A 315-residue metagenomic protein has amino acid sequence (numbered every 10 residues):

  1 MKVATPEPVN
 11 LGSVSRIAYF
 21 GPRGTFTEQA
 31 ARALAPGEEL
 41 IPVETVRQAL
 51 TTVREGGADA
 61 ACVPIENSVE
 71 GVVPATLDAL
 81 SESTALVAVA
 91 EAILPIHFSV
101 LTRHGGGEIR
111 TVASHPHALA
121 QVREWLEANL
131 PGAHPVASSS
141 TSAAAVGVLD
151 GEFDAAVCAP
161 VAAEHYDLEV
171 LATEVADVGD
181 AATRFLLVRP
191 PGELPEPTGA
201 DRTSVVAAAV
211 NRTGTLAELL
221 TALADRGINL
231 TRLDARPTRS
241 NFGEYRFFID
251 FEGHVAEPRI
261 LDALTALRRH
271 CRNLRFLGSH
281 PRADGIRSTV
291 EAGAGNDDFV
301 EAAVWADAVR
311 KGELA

Functional and structural regions predicted by a protein language model:
M1-A315: Domain-level signature for soluble enzymes in the chorismate/prephenate branch of the shikimate pathway
